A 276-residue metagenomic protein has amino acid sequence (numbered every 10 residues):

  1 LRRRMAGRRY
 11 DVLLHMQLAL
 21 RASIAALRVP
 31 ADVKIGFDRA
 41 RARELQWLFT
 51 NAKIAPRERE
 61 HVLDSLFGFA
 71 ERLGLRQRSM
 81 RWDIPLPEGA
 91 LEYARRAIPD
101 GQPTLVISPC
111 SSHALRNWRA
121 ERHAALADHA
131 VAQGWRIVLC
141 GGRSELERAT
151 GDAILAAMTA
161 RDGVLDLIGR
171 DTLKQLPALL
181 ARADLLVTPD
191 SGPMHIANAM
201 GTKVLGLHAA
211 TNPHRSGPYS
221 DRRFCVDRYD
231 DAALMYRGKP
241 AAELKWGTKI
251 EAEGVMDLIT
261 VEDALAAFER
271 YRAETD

Functional and structural regions predicted by a protein language model:
L1-D276: Catalytic machinery of carbohydrate-active enzymes, primarily nucleotide-sugar-dependent glycosyltransferases
